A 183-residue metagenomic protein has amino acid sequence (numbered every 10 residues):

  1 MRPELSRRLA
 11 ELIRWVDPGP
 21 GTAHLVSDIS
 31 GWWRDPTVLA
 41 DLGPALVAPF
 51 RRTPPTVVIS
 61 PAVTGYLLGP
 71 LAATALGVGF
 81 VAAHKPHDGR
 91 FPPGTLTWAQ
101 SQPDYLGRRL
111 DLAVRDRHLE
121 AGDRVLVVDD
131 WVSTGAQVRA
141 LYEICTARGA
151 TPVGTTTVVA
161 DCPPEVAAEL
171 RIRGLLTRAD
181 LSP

Functional and structural regions predicted by a protein language model:
M1-P55: Active-site-facing substrate-recognition patch
R2-E4, R139-P183: PRPP-dependent phosphoribosyltransferase catalytic core
P55-A62: Short glycine-rich phosphate-binding loop at a beta-alpha junction
T56, D123, V153: Conserved acidic residues
A62-L67, T134: Gly/Ser/Thr-rich loops at beta-strand to alpha-helix junctions that form or flank small-molecule/cofactor-binding
L67-L76, L141-Y142: Short Gly/Thr/Asp-enriched flexible loops that form oxyanion-binding sites at enzyme active sites
V78-V125: Short, glycine/charge-rich flexible loops or terminal/linker lids adjacent to PRPP-binding catalytic cores
D129-R139: Acidic, divalent-metal-coordinating active-site segment for phosphoryl/phosphodiester hydrolysis, typified by short
